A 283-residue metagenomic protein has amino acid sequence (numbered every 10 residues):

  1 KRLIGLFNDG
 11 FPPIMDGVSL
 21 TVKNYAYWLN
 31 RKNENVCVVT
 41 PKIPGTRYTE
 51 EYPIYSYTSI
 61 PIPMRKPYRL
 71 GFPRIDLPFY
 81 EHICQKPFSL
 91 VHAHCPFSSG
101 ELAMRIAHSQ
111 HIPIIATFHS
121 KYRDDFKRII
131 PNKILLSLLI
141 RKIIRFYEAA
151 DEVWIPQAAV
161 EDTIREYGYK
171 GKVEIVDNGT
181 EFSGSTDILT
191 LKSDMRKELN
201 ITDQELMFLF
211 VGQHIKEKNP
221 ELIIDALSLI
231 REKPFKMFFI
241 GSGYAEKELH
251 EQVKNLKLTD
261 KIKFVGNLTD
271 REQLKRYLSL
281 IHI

Functional and structural regions predicted by a protein language model:
K1-T58, S228: N-terminal subdomain of nucleotide-sugar transferases
G10-P12, V211-K216, P220-E221, G243 (+1 more regions): Short donor-sugar binding/catalytic loops of nucleotide-sugar-dependent glycosyltransferases, especially enzymes
K42, A159, G179: Carbohydrate-associated surface elements
P63-A93, S98-R105, S109, S137-R141 (+1 more regions): An amphipathic, basic-hydrophobic alpha-helix
P113-I115, R123-R145: Nucleotide-sugar donor phosphate/pyrophosphate-binding loop at the beta->alpha transition of glycosyltransferases
T180-K197: Acidic anion/phosphate-binding donor-loop and adjacent secondary structure in glycosyltransferase catalytic cores
K197-E198, T202-L209, P220-F264: A conserved nucleotide-sugar
I281-I283: Conserved small/polar residues in nucleotide/adenosyl-binding loops
